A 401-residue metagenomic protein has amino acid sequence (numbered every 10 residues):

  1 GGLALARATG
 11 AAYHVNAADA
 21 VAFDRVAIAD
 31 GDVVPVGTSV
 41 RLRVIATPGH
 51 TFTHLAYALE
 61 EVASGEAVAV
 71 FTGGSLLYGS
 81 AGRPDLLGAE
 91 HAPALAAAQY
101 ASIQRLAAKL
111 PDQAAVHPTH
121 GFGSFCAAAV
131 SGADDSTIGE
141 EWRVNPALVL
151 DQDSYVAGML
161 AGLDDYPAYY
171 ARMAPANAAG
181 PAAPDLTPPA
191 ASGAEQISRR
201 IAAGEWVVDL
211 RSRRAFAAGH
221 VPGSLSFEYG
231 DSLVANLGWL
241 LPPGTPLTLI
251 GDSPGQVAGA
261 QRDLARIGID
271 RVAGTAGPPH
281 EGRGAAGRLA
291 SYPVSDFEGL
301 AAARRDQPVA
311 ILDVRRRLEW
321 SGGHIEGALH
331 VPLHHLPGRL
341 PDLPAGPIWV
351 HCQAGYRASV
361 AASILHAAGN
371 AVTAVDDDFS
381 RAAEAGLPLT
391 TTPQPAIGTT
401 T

Functional and structural regions predicted by a protein language model:
G1-H14: Active-site metal-binding motif and surrounding structural segment of the metallo-beta-lactamase
A18-D19, H50-T51, S75-L76, A81-P84 (+4 more regions): Active-site metal-binding loops of divalent metal-dependent hydrolases
V21, R83-D85, A89, G139-P175 (+3 more regions): Rhodanese-like catalytic fold shared by cysteine-dependent sulfurtransferases and DSP/PTP-type phosphatases
D24-Q113, C126-A129: Catalytic core of the metallo-beta-lactamase
A46-H54, V116-S124, V350-Y356: Histidine-centered catalytic micro-motifs
S64-G65, A69, G79, A97-L186: Divalent-metal (often Zn2+) His-rich catalytic cores of metallo-beta-lactamase-fold enzymes
A69-F71, H117, W206, A310: Residue-level marker for buried hydrophobic side chains located in beta-strands that build the well-ordered beta-sheet
D185-I197: A contiguous, basic/glycine-rich beta-loop/short-helix subdomain that forms a polymer-engagement track
